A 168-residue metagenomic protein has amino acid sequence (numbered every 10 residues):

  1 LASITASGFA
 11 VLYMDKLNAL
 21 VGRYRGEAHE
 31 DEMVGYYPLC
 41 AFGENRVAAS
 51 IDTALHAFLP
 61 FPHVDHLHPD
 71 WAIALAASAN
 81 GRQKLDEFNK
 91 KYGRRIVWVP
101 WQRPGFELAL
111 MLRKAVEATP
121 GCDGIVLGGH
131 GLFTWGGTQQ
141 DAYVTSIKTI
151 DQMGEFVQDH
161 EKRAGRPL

Functional and structural regions predicted by a protein language model:
L1-L168: Glycine-rich flexible loops
